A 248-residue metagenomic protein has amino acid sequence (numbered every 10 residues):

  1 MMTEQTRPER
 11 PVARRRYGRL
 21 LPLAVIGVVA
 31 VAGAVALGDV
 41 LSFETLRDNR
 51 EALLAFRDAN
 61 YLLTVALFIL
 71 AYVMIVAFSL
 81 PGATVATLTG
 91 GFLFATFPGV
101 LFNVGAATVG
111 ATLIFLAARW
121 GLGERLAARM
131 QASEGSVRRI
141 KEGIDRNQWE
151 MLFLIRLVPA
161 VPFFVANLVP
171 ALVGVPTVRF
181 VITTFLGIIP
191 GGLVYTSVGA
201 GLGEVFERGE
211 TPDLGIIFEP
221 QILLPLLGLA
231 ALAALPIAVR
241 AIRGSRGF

Functional and structural regions predicted by a protein language model:
T3-L20, V31-F68, T108-V165, L172-T177 (+2 more regions): Membrane-interfacial helix-loop-helix
L21-G33, G174-L193: Hydrophobic alpha-helical membrane-insertion segments
L70, M74, L101, G105-V109 (+2 more regions): Hydrophobic residues within alpha-helical transmembrane segments of multi-pass solute transporters/permease subunits
Y72-G99, A160-N167, V178, I188-V194: Transmembrane helix boundary and interhelical junction motifs in multipass membrane proteins
T87-L88, F115, E124, N167-L168 (+3 more regions): Transmembrane alpha-helix boundary and packing residues in multipass membrane permease domains and related
G91, A106, G110, V158 (+3 more regions): Transmembrane alpha-helical core residues of multi-pass small-molecule transporters, especially secondary transporters
T183-G191, I216-L232: Pore-lining and gate-forming transmembrane alpha-helices of multi-pass membrane transport proteins
I188, G192-V205, E210: Non-cytoplasmic
